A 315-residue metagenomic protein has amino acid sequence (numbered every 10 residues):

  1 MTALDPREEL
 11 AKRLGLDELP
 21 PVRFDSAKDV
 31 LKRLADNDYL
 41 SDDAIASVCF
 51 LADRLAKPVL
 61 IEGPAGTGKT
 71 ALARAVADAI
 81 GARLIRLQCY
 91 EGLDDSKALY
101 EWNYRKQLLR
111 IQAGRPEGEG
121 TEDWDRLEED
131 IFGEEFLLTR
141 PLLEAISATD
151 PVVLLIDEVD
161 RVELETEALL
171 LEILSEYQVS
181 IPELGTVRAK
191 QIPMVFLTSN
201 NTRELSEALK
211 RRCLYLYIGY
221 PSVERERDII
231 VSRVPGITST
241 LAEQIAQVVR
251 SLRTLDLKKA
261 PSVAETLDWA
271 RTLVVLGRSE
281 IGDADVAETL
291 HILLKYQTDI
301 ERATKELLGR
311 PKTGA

Functional and structural regions predicted by a protein language model:
M1-A315: C-terminal regulatory/interaction module of P-loop NTP-utilizing enzymes
